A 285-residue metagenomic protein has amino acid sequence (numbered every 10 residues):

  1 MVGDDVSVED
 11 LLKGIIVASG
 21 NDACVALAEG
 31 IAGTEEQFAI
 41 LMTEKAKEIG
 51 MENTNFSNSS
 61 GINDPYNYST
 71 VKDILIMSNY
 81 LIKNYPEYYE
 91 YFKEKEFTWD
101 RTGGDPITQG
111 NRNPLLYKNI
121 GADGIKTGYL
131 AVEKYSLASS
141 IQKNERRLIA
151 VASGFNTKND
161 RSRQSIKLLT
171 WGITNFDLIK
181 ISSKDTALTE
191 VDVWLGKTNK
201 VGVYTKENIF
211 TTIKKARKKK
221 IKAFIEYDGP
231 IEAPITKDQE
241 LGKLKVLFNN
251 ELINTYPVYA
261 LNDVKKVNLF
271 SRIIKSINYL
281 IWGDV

Functional and structural regions predicted by a protein language model:
M1-K83: Active-site-adjacent loops and short helices of periplasmic peptidoglycan-processing enzymes
M51-E52, Y66-Y68, K72-V285: Domain-terminus/edge residues, biased toward the C-terminal soluble/receptor-binding domains of extracytoplasmic
